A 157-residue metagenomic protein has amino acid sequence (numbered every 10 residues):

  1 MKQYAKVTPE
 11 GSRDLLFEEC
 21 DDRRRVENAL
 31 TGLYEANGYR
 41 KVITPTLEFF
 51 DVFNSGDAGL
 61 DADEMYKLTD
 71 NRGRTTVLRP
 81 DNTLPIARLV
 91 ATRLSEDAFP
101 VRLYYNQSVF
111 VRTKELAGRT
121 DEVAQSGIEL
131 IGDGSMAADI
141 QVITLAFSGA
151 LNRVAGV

Functional and structural regions predicted by a protein language model:
M1-V157: TRNA-recognition modules of translation machinery and tRNA-sensing kinases, especially anticodon-binding
